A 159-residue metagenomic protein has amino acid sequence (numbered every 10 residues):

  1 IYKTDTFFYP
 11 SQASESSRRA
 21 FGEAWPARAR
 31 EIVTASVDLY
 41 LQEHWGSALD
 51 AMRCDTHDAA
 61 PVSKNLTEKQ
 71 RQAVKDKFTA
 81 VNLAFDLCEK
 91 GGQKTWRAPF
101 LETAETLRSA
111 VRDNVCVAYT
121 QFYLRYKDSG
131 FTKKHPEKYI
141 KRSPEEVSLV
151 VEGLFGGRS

Functional and structural regions predicted by a protein language model:
I1-S159: Extended alpha-helical "rod" scaffolds
